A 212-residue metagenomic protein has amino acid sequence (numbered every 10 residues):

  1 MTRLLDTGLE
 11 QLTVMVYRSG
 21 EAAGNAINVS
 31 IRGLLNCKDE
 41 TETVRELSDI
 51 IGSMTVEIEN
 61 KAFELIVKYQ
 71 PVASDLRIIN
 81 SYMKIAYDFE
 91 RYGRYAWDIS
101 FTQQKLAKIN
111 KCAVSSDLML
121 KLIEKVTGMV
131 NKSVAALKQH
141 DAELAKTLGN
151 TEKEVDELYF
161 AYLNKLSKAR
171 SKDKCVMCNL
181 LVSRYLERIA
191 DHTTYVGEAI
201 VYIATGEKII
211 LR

Functional and structural regions predicted by a protein language model:
M1-R212: Cytosolic, long alpha-helical scaffolding segments
